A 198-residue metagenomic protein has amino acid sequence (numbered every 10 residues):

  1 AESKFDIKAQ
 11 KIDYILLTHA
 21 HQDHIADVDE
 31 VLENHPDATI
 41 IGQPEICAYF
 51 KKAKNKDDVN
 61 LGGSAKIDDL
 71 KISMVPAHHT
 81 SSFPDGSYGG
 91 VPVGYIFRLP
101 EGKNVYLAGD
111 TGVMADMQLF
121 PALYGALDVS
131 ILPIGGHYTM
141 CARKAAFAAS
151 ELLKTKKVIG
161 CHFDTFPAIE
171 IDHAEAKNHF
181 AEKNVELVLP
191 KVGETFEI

Functional and structural regions predicted by a protein language model:
A1-A20, D29-N34, T80-D85, T111-G125: Pre-active-site segment of Zn-dependent metallo-hydrolases
A1-Q10, Y88-G109, V129: Conserved beta-strand hairpin/beta-sheet module of binuclear metal-dependent hydrolase folds, prominently
K11, A115-T195: Cap/insert and terminal regions of metallo-dependent hydrolase folds
Y14, L70, K103-V105, V129 (+1 more regions): Structural motif
H21-A26, C47-Y49, G63-K66, T80-S82 (+4 more regions): Active-site environment of divalent metal-dependent phosphoester hydrolases
A26-H35, E45-C47, K51, A168-K177: Metal-dependent catalytic neighborhoods of phosphoester/phosphodiester hydrolases
D37-E45, K157-H162: Short internal beta-strands
G42-K103, H179-I198: Metallo-beta-lactamase
